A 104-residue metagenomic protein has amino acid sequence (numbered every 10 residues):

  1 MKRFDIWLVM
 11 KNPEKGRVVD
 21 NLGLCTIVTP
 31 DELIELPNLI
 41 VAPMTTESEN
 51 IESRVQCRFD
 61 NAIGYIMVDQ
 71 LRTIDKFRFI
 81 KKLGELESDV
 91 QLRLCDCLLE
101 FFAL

Functional and structural regions predicted by a protein language model:
M1-L104: Conserved functional hotspots at enzyme active or ligand-binding sites that engage polyanionic ligands
